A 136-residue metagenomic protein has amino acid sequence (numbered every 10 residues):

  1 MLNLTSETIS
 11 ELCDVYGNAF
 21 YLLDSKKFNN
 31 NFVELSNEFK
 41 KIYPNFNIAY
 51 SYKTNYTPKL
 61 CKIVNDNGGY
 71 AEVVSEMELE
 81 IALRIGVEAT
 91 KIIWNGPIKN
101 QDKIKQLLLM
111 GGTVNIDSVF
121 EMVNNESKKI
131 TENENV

Functional and structural regions predicted by a protein language model:
M1-T113, V119-N135: A charged N-terminal "starter" segment
